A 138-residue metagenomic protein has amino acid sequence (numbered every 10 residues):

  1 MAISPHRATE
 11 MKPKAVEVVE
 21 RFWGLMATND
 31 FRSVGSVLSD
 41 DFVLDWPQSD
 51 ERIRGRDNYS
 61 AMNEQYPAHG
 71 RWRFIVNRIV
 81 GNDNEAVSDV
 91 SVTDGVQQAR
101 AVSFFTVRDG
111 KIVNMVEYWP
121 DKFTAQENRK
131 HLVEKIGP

Functional and structural regions predicted by a protein language model:
A2-E10, K14, S60-P138: A beta-strand edge to alpha-helix "cap/lid" segment located at domain peripheries
S4, W23, Q48: Generic anion/oxyanion-binding catalytic loop in active/binding sites
M11-N29, V37: Short, aromatic-enriched amphipathic alpha-helices that serve as compact interaction elements
F22-L25, D45, T93: Alpha-helix C-capping/helix-to-loop hinge sites
F31-N82: A solvent-exposed, acidic/Ser-Thr-rich amphipathic alpha-helical stretch
